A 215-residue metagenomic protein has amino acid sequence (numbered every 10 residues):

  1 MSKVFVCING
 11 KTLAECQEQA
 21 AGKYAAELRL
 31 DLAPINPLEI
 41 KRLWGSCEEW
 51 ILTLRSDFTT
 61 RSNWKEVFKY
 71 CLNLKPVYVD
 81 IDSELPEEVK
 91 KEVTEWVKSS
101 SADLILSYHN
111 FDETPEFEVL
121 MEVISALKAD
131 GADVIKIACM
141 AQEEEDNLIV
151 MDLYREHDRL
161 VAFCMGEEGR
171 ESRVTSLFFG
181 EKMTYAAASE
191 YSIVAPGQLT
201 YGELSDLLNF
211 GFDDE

Functional and structural regions predicted by a protein language model:
M1-V4, G22-Y24, S46-W50, K75-V77 (+4 more regions): Short, well-ordered coil/turn segments that N-cap beta-strands
C7-A21, R61-C71, E116-A126: Short, acidic/polar
C7-N9, A25-I35, I51-T60, P76-E88 (+3 more regions): Catalytic beta/alpha-barrel core
L13-C16, P34-L38, T60, E88-V89 (+1 more regions): Short, charged/polar "capping" segments at the starts of alpha-helices and the immediately preceding loops
C16-G22, A33-E49, K69-K75, K91-S101 (+2 more regions): Acidic (Asp/Glu)-rich catalytic clusters
P86-E215: Catalytic alpha/beta core domains of metabolic enzymes, predominantly
